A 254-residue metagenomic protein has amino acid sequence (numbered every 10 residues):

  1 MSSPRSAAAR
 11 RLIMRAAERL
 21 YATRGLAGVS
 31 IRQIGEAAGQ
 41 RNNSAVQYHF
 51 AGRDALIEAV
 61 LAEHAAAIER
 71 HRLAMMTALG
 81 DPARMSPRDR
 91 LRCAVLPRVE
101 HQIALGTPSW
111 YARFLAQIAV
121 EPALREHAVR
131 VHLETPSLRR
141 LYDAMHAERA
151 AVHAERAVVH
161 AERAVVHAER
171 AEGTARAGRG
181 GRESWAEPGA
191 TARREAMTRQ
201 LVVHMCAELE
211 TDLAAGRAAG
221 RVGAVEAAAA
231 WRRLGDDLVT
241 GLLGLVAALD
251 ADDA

Functional and structural regions predicted by a protein language model:
M1-A7, A254: N-terminal intrinsically disordered/low-complexity leader segments
R10-R15, A27, F50-L73, T77 (+1 more regions): An amphipathic alpha-helix adjacent to DNA-recognition modules
L20-A55, A59: Helix-turn-helix
L73-Y111, R156, R163: Hydrophobic alpha-helical connector segments
D89, P122-R149, R170, A175-E183: Amphipathic alpha-helical packing segments from all-alpha helical-bundle domains
Q117-A128, E195-G223, L243-D253: Amphipathic C-terminal alpha-helical segment
A150-H153, A157, E183-R199: All-alpha amphipathic helical-bundle segments outside canonical DNA-binding/catalytic cores that form hydrophobic
A151-G173: Long, intrinsically disordered low-complexity tandem-repeat segments
